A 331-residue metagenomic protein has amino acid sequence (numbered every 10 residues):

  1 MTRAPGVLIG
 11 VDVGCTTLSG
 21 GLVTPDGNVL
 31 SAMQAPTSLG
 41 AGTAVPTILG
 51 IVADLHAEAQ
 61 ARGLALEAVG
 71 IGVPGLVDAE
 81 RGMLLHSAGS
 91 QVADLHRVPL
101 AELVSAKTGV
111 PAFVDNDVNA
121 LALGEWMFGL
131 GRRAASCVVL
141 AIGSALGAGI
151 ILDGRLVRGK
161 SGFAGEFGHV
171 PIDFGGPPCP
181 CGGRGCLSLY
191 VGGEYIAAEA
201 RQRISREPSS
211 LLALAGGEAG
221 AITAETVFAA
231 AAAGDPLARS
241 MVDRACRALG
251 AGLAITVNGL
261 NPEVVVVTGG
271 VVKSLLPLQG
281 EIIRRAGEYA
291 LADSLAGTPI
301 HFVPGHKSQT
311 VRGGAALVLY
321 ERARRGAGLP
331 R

Functional and structural regions predicted by a protein language model:
T2-G50, M83-H86, G162, L329: Short glycine-rich, Thr/Ser-proximal phosphate-binding strand/loop in the N-terminal lobe of ATP-dependent enzymes
L8-D12, L66-G70, F113, C137-A141 (+2 more regions): Short glycine-aspartate micro-motif
V23, F113-N116, A120-W126, K273-R331: Glycine-rich phosphate-binding/hydrolytic loop that grips phosphoryl groups
V23, S188-V264: A mobile "lid/hinge" subdomain adjacent to the ATP/sugar-phosphate binding pocket shared across diverse ATP-dependent
T37, G42-L49, A53, A61 (+3 more regions): Glycine-rich phosphate-binding loop and adjoining helix at the ATP-binding site of ATP-dependent phosphoryl-transfer
V69-G75, V267-V271: Glycine-rich beta-strand-to-loop/alpha-helix junction loops that act as flexible
A112-V118, I172-E207: Glycine-rich phosphate-binding loop plus the immediately following alpha-helix
A134-Y190: Glycine-rich phosphate-binding loop of actin/hexokinase-like ATP-binding domains
